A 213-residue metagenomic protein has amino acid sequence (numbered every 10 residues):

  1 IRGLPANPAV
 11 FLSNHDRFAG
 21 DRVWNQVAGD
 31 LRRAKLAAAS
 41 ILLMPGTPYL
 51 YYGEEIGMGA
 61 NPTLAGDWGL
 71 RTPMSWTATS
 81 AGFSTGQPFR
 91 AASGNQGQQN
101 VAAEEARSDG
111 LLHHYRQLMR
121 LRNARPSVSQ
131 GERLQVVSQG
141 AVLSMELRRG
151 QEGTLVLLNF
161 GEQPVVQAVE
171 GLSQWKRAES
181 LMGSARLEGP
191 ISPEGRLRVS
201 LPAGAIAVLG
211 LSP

Functional and structural regions predicted by a protein language model:
R2-T154, F160-V165: Loop/helix patches that line or flank the sugar-binding groove of alpha-linked glycan CAZymes
A19, E152-G153, R186-E188, A207: Short, surface-exposed beta-strand/loop "edge" segments at domain boundaries and coil↔beta transitions
Q135, P164-A168, R196-S200: Ser/Thr- (and often Asn-) enriched beta-sheet segments in non-cytosolic proteins
E146, E152, S180, L209-S212: Residue-level detection of beta-strand scaffold positions
G153-T154, Q163, Q174, L197 (+1 more regions): A short pocket-lining beta-strand/turn micro-motif at the edge of beta-sheets
L158, I191: A conserved amphipathic helix/loop scaffold that creates a polar/acidic microenvironment used either to coordinate
P164-A185: Beta-strand-rich binding/interaction modules
S192-P213: C-terminal beta-strand-rich structural cap/linker in extracellular carbohydrate-active enzymes
